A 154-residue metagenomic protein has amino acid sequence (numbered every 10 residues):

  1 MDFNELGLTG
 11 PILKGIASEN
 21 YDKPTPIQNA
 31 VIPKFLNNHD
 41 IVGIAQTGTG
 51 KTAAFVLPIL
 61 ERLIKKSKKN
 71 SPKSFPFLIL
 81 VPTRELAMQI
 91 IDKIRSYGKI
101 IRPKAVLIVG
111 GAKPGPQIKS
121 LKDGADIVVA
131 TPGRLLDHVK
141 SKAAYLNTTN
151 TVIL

Functional and structural regions predicted by a protein language model:
M1-Q46: Conserved pre-motif I regulatory segment
E5, G10-Y21, N70-K140, N147-T151: Conserved nucleic-acid-binding Ia/Ib motif block in the N-terminal RecA-like helicase ATPase lobe
P26, A54, V129: Short aromatic/basic micro-patch
N29-I41, T52-N70, M88, K93-Y97 (+1 more regions): Walker A/P-loop NTP-binding motif
A30, K142-A143: Short, conserved "post-DEAD/DEAH" coupling segment immediately C-terminal to helicase motif II within the SF2/RecA-like
G48-G50: Walker A (P-loop) phosphate-binding loop of P-loop NTPases
L154: Conserved P-loop NTPase nucleotide-binding/switch module
